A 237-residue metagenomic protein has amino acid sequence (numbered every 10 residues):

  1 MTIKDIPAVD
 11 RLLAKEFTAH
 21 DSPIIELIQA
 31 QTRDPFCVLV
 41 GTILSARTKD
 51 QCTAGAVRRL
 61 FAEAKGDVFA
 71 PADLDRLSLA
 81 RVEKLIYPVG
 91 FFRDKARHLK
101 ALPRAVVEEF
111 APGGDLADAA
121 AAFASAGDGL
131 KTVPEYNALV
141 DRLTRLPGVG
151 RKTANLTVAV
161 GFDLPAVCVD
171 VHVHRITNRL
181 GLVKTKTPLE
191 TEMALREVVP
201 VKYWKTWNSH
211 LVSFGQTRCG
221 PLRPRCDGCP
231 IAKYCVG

Functional and structural regions predicted by a protein language model:
I3-G237: Catalytic cores of DNA base-excision repair glycosylases
